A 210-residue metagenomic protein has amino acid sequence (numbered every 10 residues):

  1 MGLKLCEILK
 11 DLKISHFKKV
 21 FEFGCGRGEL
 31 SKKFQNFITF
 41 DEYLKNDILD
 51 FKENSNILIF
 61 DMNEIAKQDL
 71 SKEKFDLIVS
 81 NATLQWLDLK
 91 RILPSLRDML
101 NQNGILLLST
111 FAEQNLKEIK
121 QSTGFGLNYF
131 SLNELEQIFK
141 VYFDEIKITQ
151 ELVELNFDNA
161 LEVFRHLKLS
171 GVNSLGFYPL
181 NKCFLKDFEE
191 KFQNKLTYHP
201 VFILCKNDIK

Functional and structural regions predicted by a protein language model:
M1-F17: Conserved alpha-helix/loop element of class I SAM-dependent methyltransferases that forms part of the SAM/SAH-binding
K19-Q68: Class I SAM-dependent methyltransferase SAM/SAH-binding core
R27, F130, K147-K210: Conserved Class I S-adenosyl-L-methionine
F34, L96, F139: Class I S-adenosylmethionine-dependent transferase superfamily signal
K67-I78: A short acidic, Gly/Pro-enriched loop at the edge of an enzyme's catalytic core that lines a small-molecule cofactor
L77-K90: A short SAM/SAH-binding and catalytic strip from SAM-dependent methyltransferases
K90-I105: A short glycine-rich, Lys/Arg-flanked "PGG" loop and its adjoining helix->strand segment in the class I
L107-L132: Conserved class I S-adenosyl-L-methionine
